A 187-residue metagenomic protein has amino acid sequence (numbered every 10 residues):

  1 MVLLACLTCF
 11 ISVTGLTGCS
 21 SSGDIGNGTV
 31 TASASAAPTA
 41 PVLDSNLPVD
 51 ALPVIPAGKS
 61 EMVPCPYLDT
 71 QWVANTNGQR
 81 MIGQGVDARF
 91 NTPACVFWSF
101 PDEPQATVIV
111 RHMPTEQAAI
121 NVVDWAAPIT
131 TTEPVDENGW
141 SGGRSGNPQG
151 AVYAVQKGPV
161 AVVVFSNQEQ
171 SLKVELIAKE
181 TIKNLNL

Functional and structural regions predicted by a protein language model:
M1-C6: Bacterial N-terminal signal peptides that target proteins for export
C9-S12, S22, L68, W98: General secretory precursor processing signal
G15-G18: C-terminal motif of bacterial Sec signal peptides marking the signal peptidase cleavage site
S20-T92, V174-L187: N-terminal "mature-domain start" segment
G85-R89, E116-Y153, L187: Short Gly/Thr-rich strand-loop-strand
A94-I120, A161-F165: A short acidic-to-branched-hydrophobic micro-motif
V162-L176: A short acidic/glycine-rich loop-to-helix N-cap element
